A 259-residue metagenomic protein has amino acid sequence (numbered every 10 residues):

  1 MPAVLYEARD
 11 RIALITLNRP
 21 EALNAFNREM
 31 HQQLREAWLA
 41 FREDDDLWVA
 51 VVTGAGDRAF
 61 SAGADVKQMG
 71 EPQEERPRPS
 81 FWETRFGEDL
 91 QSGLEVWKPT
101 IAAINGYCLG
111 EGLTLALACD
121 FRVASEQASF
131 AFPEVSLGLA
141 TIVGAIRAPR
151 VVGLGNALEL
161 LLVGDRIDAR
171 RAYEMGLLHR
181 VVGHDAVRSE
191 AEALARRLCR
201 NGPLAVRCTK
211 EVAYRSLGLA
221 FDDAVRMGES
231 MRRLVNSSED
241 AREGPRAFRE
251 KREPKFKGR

Functional and structural regions predicted by a protein language model:
M1-T53, D57: Conserved CoA-thioester-binding segment of acyl-CoA-metabolizing enzymes
I15, R19, L34, V52 (+6 more regions): Terminal peptide-recognition signature
Q32-L39, E43, V66-N105, A145 (+1 more regions): An acidic, glycine-rich surface segment that forms the CoA-thioester-binding/catalytic face of crotonase-fold enzymes
G56-R58, G106-Y107: Short glycine-rich anion-binding loops that position phosphate/pyrophosphate groups of nucleotides and phosphorylated
D57-Q68: Amphipathic alpha-helical interaction surfaces in cytosolic regulatory modules
S92-V206, E229, S237-S238, R242-R246 (+2 more regions): Crotonase-fold acyl-CoA enzyme core
K210-L219: Short, charged, surface-exposed hinge/linker loops at domain edges that act as mobile lids or interdomain connectors
